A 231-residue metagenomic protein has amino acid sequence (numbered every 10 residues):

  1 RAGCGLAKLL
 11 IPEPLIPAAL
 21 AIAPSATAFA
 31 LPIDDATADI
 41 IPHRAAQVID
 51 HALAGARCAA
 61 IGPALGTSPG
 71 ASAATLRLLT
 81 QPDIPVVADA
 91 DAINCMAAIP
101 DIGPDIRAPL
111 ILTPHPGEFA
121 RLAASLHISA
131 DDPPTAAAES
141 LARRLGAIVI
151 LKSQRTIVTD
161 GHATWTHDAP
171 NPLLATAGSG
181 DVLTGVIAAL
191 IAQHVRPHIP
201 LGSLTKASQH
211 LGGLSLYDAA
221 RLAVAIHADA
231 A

Functional and structural regions predicted by a protein language model:
R1-P85, A90, N94-I111, P116-A231: Small-residue (G/A/S/T)-rich helix-start motifs and N-terminal tracts that mark the onset
